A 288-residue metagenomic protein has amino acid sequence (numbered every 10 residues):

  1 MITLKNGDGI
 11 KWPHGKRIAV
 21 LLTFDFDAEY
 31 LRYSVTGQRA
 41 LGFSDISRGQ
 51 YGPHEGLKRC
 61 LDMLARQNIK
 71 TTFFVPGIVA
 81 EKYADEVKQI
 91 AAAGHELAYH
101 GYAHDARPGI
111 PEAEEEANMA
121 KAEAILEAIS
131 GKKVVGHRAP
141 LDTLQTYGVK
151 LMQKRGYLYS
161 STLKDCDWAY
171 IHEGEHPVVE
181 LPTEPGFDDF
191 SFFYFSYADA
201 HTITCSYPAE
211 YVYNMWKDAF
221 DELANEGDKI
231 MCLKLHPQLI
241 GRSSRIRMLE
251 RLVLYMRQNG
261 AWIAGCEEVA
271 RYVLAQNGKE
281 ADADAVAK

Functional and structural regions predicted by a protein language model:
M1-G136, L141-G186, V212-L233, L239-K288: Catalytic alpha-helical scaffold of carbohydrate-active enzymes acting on polysaccharides/glycoconjugates
V134, Y197-A209, P237-Q238: Surface-exposed cleft-lining segments at the edges of enzyme active sites
P182-I203: Glycine-rich, positively charged active-site loop/lid region within alpha/beta enzyme cores that binds and organizes
